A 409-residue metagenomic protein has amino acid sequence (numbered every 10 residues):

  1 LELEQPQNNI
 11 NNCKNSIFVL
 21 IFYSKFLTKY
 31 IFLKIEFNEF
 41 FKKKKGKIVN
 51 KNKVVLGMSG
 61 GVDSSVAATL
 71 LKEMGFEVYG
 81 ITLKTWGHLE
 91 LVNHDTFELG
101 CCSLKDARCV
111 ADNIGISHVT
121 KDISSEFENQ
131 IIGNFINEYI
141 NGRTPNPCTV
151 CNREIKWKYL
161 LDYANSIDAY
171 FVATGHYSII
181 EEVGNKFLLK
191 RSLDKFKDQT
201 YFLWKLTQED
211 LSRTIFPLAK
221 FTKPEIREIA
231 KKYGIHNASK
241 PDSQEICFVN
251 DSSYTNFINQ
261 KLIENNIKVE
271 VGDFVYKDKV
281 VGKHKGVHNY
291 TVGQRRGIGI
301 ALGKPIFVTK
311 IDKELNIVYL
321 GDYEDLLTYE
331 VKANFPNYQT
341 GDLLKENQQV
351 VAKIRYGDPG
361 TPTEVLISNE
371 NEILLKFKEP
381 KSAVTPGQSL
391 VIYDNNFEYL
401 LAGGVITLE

Functional and structural regions predicted by a protein language model:
L1-Q5: Residue-level detector of structural "landmarks"
Q7-N9: Intrinsically disordered, low-complexity segments enriched in serine/threonine/proline/glycine and often basic
I17-L33, E39: Hydrophobic alpha-helical signal peptides and transmembrane signal-/tail-anchor segments that drive secretory-pathway
L33-F37, V49-N50, C101-S103, D322 (+3 more regions): Serine/threonine-rich low-complexity intrinsically disordered regions
I35-W204, P224-E225, V308: ATP-dependent adenylation/nucleotidyltransferase module used to activate substrates
S59, A173-I180, N185-E409: AMP-forming adenylation/ATP pyrophosphatase catalytic core
